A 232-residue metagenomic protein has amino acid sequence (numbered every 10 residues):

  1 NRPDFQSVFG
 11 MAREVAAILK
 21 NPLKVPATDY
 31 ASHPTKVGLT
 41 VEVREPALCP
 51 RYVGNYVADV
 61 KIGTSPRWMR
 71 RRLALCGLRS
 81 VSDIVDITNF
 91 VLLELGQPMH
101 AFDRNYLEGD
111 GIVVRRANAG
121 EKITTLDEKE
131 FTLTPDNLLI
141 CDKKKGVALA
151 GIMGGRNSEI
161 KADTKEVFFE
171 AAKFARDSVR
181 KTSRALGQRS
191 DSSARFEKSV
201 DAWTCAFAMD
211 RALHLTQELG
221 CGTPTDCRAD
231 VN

Functional and structural regions predicted by a protein language model:
N1-N232: RNA/tRNA-interacting regions in translation and RNA-turnover enzymes
